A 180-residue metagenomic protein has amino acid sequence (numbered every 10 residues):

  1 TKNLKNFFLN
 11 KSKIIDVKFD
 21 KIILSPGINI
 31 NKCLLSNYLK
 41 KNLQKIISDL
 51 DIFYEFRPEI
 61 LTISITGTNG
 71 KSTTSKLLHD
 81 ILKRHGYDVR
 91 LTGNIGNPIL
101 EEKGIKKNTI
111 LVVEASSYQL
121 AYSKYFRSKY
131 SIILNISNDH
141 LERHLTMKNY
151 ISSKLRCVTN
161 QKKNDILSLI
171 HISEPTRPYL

Functional and structural regions predicted by a protein language model:
T1-K2: NAD(P)-binding Rossmann-fold cofactor-contacting core
K5-K18: Short acidic low-complexity segments
I15-V17, P26-L167: Phosphate-binding loop of NTP-binding sites
I170-L180: Single conserved hydrophobic/aromatic residue that forms the stacking wall/gate of nucleotide- or nucleobase-binding
